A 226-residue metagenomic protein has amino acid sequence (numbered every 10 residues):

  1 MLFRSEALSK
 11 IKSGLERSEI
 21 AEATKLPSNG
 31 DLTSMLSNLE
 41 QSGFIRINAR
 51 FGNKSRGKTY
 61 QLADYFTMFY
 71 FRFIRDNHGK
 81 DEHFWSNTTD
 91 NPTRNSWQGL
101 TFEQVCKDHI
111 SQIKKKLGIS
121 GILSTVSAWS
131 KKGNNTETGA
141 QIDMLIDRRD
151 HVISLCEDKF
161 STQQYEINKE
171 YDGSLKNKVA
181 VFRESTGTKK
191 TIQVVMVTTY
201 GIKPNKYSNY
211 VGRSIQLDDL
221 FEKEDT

Functional and structural regions predicted by a protein language model:
E6-K10: Short amphipathic alpha-helical elements of helix-turn-helix/winged-helix folds
I11-A23: Short acidic, hydrophobic short linear motifs in intrinsically disordered regions
K25-S42: Short amphipathic alpha-helical interaction segments
N38, A49-T226: A cross-kingdom feature that marks ATP-driven nucleic-acid transaction machinery
